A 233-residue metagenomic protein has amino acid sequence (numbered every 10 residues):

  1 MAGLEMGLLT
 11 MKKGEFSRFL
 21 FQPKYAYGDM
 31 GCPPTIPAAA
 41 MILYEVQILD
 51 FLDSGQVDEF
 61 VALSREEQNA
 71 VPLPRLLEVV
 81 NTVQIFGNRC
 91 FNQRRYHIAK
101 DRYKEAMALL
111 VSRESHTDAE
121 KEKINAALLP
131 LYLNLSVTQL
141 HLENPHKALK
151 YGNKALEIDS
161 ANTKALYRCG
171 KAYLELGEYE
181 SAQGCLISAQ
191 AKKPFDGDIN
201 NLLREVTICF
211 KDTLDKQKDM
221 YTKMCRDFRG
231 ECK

Functional and structural regions predicted by a protein language model:
M1-A39: A beta-strand/beta-hairpin structural motif
L73, E78-V111: Alpha-helical segment of the N-proximal tetratricopeptide repeat
Y96-A165: Alpha-helical adaptor scaffolds
R204-T207, K211-K233: Intrinsically disordered, low-complexity, charge-biased linker/tail regions
